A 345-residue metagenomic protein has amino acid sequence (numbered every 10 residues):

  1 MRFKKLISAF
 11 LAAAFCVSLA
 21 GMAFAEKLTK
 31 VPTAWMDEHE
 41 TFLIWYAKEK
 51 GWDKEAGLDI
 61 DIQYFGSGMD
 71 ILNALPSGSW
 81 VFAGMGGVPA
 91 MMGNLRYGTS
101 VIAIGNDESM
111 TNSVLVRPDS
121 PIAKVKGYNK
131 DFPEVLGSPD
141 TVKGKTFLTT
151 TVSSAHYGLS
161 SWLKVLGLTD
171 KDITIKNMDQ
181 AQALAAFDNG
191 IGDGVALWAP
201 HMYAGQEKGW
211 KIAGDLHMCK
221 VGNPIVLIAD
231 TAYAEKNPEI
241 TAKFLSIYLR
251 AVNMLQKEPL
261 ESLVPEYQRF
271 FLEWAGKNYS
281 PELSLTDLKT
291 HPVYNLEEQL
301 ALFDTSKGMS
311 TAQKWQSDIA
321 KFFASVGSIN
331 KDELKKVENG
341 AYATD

Functional and structural regions predicted by a protein language model:
M1-F10: Bacterial N-terminal signal peptides that target proteins for export
F10-S18: Bacterial N-terminal signal peptides
L19-A25: Sec/Tat signal peptide C-region and signal peptidase I cleavage site
E26-T169, T174-N177, D193-A199, D215 (+1 more regions): Short, glycine-/small- and polar/acidic-enriched structural segments that line small-molecule recognition paths
Q182-A275: Pocket-lining segment of extracytoplasmic ligand-binding domains
N237-I329: Secondary-structure end/capping motifs
I319-A320, A324-D345: Long, low-complexity C-terminal extensions of enzymes
